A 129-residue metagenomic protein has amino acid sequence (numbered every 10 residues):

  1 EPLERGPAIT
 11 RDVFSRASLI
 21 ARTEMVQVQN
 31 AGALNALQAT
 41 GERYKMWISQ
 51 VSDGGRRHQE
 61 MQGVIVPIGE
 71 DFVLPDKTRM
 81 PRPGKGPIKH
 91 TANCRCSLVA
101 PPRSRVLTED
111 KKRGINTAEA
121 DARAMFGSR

Functional and structural regions predicted by a protein language model:
L3-D12, S18-R129: Activation/maturation switch segments at domain boundaries
